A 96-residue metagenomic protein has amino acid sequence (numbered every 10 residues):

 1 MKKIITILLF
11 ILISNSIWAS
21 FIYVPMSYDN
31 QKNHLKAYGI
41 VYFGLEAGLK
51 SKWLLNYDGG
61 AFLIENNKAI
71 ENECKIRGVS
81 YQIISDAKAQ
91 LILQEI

Functional and structural regions predicted by a protein language model:
I4-S16: Sec-dependent N-terminal signal peptides
S20-I96: Intrinsic-disorder/low-complexity accessory segments
